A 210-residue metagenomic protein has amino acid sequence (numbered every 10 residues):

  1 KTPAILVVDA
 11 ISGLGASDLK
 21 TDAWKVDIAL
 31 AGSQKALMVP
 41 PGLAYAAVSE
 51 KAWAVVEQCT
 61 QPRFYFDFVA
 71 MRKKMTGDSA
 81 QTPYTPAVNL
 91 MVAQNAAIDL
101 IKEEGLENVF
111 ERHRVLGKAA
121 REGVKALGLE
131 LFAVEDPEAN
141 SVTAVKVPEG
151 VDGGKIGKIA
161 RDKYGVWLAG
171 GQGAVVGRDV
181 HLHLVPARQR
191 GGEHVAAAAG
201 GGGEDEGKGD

Functional and structural regions predicted by a protein language model:
K1-T21: Catalytic PLP-binding core of fold-type I/II PLP enzymes
L6-A10, A29-G32, V39, L168-G170: General beta-strand structural signal in soluble alpha/beta enzymes
D22-Q34: Conserved active-site segment immediately N-terminal to the catalytic lysine that forms the internal aldimine
Q34-E122, A126: Active-site C-terminal subdomain of aminotransferase-like
E130-K163: Conserved PLP-binding catalytic core of the aspartate aminotransferase-like
R161-L168, G203-D205: A common structural junction motif
A174, R178-D210: PLP-dependent enzyme catalytic core of the Aspartate aminotransferase-like
